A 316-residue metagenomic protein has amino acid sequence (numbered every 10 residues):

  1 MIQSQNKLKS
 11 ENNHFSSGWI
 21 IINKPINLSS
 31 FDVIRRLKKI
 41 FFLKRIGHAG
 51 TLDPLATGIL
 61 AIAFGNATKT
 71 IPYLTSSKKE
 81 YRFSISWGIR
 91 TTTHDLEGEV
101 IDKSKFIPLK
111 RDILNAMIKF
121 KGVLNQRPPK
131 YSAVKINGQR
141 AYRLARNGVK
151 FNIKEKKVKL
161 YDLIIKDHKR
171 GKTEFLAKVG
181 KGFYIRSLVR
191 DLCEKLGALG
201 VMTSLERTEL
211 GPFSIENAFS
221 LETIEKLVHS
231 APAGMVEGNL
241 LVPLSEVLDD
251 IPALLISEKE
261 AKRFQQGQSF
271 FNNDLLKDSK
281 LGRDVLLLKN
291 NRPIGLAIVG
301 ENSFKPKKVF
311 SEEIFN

Functional and structural regions predicted by a protein language model:
M1-H48, L52, A56-T57, R111 (+3 more regions): Accessory RNA 3′-end/elbow-binding domains used by RNA modification enzymes
K39-L43, A61, K150-G182, R186-G197: The conserved catalytic core of RNA pseudouridine synthases
R45-T75, R146-N147: Glycine/acidic-rich beta-strand-loop module
I62, F83, G138, L188 (+2 more regions): Residue-level signal for inorganic ion chemistry
P72-W87, F151-I165: Structural signature of FAD isoalloxazine-binding scaffolds in flavoprotein oxidoreductases
Y73-N125: Acidic, low-complexity central loop/insert segments
K119-L124, E194-G200: A common structural junction motif
S132, I136-E155, L160-Y161: Extended alpha-helical targeting/anchoring segments, especially N-terminal organellar/secretory targeting helices
